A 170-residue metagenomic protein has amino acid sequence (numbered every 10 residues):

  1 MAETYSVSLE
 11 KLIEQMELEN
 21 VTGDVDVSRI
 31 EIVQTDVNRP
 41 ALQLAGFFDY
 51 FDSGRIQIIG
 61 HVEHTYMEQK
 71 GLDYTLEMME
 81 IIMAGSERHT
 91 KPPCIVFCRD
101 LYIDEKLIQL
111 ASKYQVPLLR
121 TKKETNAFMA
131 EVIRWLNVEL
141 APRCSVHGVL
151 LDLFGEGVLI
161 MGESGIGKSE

Functional and structural regions predicted by a protein language model:
A2-R88: Gly/Thr-rich phosphate-binding loop signature of adenosyl cofactor/nucleotide-binding cores
R55-I58, P93-V96, V116-P117, G157-L159: Structural motif
K91-V96, D100-N137: Charged, amphipathic alpha-helical linker segments immediately N-terminal to NTP-binding catalytic cores
D100-Y102, P142, I166: Residue-level recognition of alpha-helix initiation/capping sites
L136, R143, I160-M161: Glycine/proline-rich, flexible active-site/cofactor-binding loop segments that harbor closely spaced acidic
E139-L151: Pre-Walker A adenine-sensing motif
G155-E170: Glycine-rich phosphate-binding P-loop
